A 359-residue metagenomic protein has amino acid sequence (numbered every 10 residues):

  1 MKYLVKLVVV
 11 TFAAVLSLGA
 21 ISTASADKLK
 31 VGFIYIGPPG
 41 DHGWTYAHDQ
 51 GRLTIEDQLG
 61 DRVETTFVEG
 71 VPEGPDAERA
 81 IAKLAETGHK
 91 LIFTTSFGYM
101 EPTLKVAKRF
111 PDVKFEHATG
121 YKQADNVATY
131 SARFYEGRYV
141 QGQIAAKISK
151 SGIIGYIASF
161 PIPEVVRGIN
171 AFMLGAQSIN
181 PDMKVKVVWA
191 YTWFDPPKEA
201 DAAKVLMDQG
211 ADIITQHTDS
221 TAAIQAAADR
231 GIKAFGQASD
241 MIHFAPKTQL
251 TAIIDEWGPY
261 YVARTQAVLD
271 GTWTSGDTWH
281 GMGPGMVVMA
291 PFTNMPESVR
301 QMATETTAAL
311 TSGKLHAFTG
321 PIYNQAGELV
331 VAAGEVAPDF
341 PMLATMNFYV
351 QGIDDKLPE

Functional and structural regions predicted by a protein language model:
M1-L7: Positively charged n-region of N-terminal signal peptides that target proteins for export
V8-G19: Bacterial N-terminal signal peptides
I21-S25: Signal peptide processing junction and immediate N-terminal pro/mature segment of secreted/exported proteins
A26-E359: A residue-level marker of the well-folded mature domains of exported/periplasmic proteins
